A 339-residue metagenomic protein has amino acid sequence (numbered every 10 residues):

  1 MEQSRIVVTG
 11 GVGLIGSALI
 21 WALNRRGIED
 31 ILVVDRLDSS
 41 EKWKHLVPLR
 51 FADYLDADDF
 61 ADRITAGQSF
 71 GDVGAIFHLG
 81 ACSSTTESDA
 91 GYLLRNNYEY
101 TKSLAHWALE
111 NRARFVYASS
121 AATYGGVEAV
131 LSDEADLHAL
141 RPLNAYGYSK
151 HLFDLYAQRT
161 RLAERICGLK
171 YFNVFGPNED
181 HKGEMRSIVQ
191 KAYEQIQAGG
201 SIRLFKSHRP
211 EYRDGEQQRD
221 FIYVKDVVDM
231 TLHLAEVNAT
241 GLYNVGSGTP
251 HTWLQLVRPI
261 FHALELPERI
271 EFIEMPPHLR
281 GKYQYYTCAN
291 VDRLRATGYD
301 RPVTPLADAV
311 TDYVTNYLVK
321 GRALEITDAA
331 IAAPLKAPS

Functional and structural regions predicted by a protein language model:
R5, E29-D30, R114, R165 (+1 more regions): Residues at the starts of beta-strands that form the adenosine-phosphate
I6-R26: N-terminal Rossmann NAD(P)H-binding glycine-rich loop of SDR-like oxidoreductase domains
T9, V34, I76-G80, F115-A121 (+1 more regions): SDR active-site strand-loop-helix element
L32-F60: Glycine-rich phosphate-binding loop and adjoining beta1-alpha1-beta2 segment of Rossmann-like nucleotide-binding folds
P48, A57-N96, G125: NAD(P)H-binding glycine-rich loop region in Rossmannoid oxidoreductase-like domains and their noncatalytic homologs
R95, E99-S103, E110, R114 (+2 more regions): Catalytic helix-loop patch of NAD(P)-dependent Rossmann-fold dehydrogenases
L143, F172-R186, K206-V224: Glycine-rich "substrate-gating" loop/helix at the edge of Rossmann-like oxidoreductase active sites
I196-S339: C-terminal substrate-binding subdomain of Rossmann-fold SDR/epimerase-dehydratase oxidoreductases
